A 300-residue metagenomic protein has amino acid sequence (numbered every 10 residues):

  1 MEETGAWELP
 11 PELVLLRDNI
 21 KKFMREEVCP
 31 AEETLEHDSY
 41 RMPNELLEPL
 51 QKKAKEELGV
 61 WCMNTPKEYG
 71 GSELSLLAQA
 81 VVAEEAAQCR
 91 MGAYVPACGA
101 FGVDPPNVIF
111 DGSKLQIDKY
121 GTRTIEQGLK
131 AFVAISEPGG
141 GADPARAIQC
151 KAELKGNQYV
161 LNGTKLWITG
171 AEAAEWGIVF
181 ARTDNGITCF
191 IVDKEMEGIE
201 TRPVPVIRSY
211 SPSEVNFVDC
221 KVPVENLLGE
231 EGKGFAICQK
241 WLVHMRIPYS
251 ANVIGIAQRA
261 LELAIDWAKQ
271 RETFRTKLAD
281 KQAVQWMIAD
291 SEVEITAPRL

Functional and structural regions predicted by a protein language model:
M1-C98, K119, R123: Amphipathic, small/basic residue-rich leader segments at the start of a protein or domain
T4-P11, L15-L16, I199-A297: Glycine-rich beta->alpha junctions and the first turn(s) of the following alpha-helix
L13, M24, G59, V82 (+8 more regions): Buried hydrophobic positions in well-ordered alpha/beta secondary-structure cores of metabolic enzymes
V95-L115, P144: N-terminal glycine-rich flavin-associated loop
Q127-S136: A short, Trp-centered hydrophobic/proline-enriched beta-strand micro-motif
G140-P144, Y159: Hydrophobic, small-residue-rich alpha-helical packing segments that form membrane-like cores
G141, L166-E172, R246-P248: Glycine-rich phosphate/pyrophosphate-binding beta-alpha loops
Q149, N157-Q158, N162-E200: A short core secondary-structure module
